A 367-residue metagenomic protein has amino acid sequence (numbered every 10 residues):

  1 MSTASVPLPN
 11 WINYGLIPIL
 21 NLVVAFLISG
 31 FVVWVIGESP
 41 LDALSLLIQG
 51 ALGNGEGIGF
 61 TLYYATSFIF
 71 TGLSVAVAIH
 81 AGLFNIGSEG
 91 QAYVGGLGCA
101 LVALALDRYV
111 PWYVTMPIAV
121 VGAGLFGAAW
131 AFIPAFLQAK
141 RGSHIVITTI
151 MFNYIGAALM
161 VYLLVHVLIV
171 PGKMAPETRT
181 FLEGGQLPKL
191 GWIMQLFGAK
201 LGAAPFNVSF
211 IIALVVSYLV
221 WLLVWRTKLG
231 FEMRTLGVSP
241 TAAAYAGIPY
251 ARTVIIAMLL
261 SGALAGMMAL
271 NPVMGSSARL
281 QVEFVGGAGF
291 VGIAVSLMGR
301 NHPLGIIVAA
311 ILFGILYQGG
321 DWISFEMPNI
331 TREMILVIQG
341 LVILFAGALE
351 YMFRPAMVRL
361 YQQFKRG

Functional and structural regions predicted by a protein language model:
M1-V24, G30, V238, Y245-R252 (+1 more regions): Cytosolic-side transmembrane-helix boundaries in multi-pass membrane proteins
S2-T71, Y113-V114, I118, A203: Membrane-interfacial amphipathic/re-entrant helices at transmembrane-helix boundaries
S5-L16, I79-S88, P111-V120, G124-G185 (+3 more regions): Short loop segments and helix-boundary regions at transmembrane helix junctions of multi-pass inner-membrane proteins
F31-I36, L46, A51-L106, V120-S143 (+4 more regions): Single transmembrane alpha-helix segments in multi-pass membrane proteins
E38-D42, I79-G98, A139-T148, E232 (+4 more regions): Short, non-helical or kinked segments that cap or interrupt transmembrane helices
T149, N153-V224, R279, M334 (+2 more regions): Transmembrane helix-bundle core of multi-pass membrane transporters and related energy-transducing complexes
M194-R279, P303-L304, V308: Helix-loop-helix "hairpin" substructures at the membrane interface of multi-pass membrane proteins
L259-G340: Transmembrane alpha-helical segments in multi-pass inner-membrane proteins
